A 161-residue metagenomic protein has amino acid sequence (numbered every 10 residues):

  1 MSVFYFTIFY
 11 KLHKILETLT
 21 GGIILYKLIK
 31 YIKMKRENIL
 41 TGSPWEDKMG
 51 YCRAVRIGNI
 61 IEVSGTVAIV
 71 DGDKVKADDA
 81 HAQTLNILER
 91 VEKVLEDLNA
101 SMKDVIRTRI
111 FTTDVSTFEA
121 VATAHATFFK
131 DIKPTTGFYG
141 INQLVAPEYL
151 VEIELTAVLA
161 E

Functional and structural regions predicted by a protein language model:
K14-K33: Short, Lys/Arg-enriched N-terminal segments with co-localized hydrophobic residues within the first ~10-30 amino acids
M34-E161: Short, polar/acidic, helix-capping and beta-turn segments at strand->helix junctions that line the mouths
